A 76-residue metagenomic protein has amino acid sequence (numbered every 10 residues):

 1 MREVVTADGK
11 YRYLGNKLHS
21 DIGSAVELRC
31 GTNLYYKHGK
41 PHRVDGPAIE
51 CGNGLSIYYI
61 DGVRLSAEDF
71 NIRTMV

Functional and structural regions predicted by a protein language model:
M1-V76: Glycine/tyrosine- and acidic-biased, solvent-exposed loop/turn segments at the edges of beta-strands
